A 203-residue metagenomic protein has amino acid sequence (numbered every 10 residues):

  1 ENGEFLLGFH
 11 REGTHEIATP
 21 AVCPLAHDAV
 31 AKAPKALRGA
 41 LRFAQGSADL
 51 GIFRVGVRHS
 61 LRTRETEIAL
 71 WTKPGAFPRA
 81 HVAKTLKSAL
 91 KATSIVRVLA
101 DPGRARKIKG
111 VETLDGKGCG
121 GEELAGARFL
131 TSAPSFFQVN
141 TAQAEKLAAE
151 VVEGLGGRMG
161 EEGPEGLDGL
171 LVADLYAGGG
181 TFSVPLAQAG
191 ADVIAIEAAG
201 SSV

Functional and structural regions predicted by a protein language model:
E1-L50: Extended interfacial segments that mediate partner engagement and assembly in macromolecular machines
N2-G3, L61-T63: Short strand-connecting beta-turns/loops that link adjacent beta-strands
R11-G13, V22, V57-H59, L70-T72 (+2 more regions): Short, structured patches in soluble enzyme cores that scaffold and shape functional sites
H27-L37, G75-A83, A144: Generic alpha-helical secondary structure
R38-Q45, G56, V152-M159: Generic structural signal for well-ordered alpha-helical scaffold segments
D49, R58-R62: Structural signature of eukaryotic scaffold interfaces centered on beta-propeller domains
T63-P74, R128-S132: Short, aliphatic-rich beta-strand segments
F77-V203: Rossmann-like S-adenosyl-L-methionine
